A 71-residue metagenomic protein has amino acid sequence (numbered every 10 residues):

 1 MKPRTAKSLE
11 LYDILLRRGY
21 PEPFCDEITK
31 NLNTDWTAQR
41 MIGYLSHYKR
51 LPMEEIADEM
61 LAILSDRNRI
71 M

Functional and structural regions predicted by a protein language model:
M1-N31: N-terminal acidic leader/helix
G19-Y20, N33-T37, K49, N68: Short alpha-helix boundary/capping elements
E27-S46: Amphipathic alpha-helical segments that form the core helices of the histone-fold
R40-M71: Long, compositionally biased
